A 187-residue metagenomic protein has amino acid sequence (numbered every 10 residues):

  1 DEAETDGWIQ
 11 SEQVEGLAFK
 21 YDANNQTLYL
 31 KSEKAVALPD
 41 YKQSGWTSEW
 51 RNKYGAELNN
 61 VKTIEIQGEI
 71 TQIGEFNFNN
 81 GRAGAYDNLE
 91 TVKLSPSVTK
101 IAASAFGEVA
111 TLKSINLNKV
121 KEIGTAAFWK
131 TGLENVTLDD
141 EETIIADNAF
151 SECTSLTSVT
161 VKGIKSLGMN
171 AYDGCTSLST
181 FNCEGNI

Functional and structural regions predicted by a protein language model:
D1, N25-A35, L58-Q72, G84-K100 (+4 more regions): Structural signature of tandem-repeat unit edges
D1-G16: Extracellular/surface-exposed low-complexity segments
T5, K20, A37, G107 (+3 more regions): Short stretches within intrinsically disordered, low-complexity N-terminal or propeptide regions
E12-E75, N79: LRR flanking "cap" motifs
N52-G55, F78-G84, V92, F106 (+2 more regions): A general structural signal for stabilizing positions within well-ordered secondary structure
E75-N77, A102-A105, G124-A127, A146-S151 (+1 more regions): Consensus positions within tandem repeat domains that build extended binding/scaffold surfaces
